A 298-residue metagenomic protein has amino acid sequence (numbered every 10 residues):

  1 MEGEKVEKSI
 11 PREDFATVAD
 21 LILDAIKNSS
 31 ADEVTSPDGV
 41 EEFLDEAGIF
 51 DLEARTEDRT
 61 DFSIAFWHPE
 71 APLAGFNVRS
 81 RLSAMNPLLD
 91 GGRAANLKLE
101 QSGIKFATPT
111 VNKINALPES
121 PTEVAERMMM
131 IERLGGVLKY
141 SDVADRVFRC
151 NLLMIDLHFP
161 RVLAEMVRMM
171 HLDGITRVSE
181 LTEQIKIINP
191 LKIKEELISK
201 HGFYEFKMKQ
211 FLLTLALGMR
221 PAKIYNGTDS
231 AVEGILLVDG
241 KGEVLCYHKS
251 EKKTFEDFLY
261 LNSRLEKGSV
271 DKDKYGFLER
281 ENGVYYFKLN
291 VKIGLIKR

Functional and structural regions predicted by a protein language model:
M1-R59, A65-R298: Short, positively charged
